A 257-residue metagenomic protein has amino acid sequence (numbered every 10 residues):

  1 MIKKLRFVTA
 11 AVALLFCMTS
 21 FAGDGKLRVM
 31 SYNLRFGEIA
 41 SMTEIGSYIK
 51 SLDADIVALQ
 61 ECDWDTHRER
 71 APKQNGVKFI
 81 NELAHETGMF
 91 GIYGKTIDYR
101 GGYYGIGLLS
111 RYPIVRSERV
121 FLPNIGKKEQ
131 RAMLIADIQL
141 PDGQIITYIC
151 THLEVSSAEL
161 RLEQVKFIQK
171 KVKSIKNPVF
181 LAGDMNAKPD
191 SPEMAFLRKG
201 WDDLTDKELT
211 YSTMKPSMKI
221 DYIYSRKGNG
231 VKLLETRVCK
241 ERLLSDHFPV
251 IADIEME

Functional and structural regions predicted by a protein language model:
M1-G25: Bacterial Sec-dependent N-terminal signal peptides
F21-I56, F90-Y93, I97-E257: Active-site regions of metal-assisted phosphoester/phosphodiester hydrolases, unifying DNase/endonuclease modules
S31, A58-H67: Acidic/histidine-rich, surface-exposed loop or edge segments in extracytoplasmic proteins
D65-V77: Short, flexible/disordered intra-domain loops and linkers
I80-M89: Charged, glycine-enriched surface loops/patches that mediate electrostatic binding to polyanionic ligands
